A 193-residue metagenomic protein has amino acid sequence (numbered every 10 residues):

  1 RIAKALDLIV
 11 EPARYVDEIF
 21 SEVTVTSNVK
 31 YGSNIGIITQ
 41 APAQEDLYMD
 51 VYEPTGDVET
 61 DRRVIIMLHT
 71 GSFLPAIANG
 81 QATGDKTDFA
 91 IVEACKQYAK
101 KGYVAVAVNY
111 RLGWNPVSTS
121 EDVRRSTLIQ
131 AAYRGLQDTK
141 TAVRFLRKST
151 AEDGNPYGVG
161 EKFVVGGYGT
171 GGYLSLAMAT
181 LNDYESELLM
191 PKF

Functional and structural regions predicted by a protein language model:
I2-R63, A132: N-terminal cap/lid segment of alpha/beta-hydrolase-fold proteins
V25, E45-L47, R62-V64, K101 (+3 more regions): Residues that flank catalytic or metal-binding motifs in active/ligand-binding sites
I38, P42, D61-R62, P75-Q81 (+3 more regions): Short, solvent-exposed loop/turn and secondary-structure capping segments
D61-G71: Short beta-strand element of the alpha/beta-hydrolase
S72-I91, Q97-R134, L181: Cap/lid segment of the alpha/beta-hydrolase catalytic domain
A90-C95, G135-A142, T170-L174: Stable alpha-helical elements in mature extracytoplasmic
S126-D153: Alpha/beta-hydrolase active-site loop
R144-F193: Primarily recognizes the serine-hydrolase "nucleophile elbow" in alpha/beta-hydrolase and SGNH/GDSL folds
